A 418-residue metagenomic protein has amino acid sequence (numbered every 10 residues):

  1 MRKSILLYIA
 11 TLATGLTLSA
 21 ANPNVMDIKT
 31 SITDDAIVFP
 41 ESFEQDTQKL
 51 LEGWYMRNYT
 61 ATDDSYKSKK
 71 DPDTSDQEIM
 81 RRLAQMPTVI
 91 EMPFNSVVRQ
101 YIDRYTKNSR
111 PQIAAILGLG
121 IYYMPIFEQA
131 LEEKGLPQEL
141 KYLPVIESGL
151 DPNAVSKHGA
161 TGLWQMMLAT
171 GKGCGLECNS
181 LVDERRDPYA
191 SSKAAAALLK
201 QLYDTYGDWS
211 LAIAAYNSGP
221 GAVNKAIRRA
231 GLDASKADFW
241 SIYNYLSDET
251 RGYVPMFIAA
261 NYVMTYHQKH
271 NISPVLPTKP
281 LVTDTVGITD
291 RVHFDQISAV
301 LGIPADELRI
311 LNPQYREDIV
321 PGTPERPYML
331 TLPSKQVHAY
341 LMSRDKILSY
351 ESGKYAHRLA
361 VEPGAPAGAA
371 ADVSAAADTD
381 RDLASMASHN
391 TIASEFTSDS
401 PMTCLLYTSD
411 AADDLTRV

Functional and structural regions predicted by a protein language model:
S4-Y8, L16, A20-K134: An acidic, Gly/Ser/Thr/Pro-rich helix-cap/linker signature
S68-A115, I121-Y122, E133-K134, C178-L181 (+2 more regions): Extracytoplasmic and endomembrane cell-envelope/extracellular-matrix remodeling and assembly machinery
V97, A154-G175: Short, surface-exposed glycine/acidic/tryptophan-bearing loops
Q138-L140, A169-G173, R228-G231: Active-site-adjacent bridging/hinge elements
E139-T161: Carboxylate/His-rich catalytic cores and anion/metal-binding grooves
Y407-D414: Conserved small/polar residues in nucleotide/adenosyl-binding loops
